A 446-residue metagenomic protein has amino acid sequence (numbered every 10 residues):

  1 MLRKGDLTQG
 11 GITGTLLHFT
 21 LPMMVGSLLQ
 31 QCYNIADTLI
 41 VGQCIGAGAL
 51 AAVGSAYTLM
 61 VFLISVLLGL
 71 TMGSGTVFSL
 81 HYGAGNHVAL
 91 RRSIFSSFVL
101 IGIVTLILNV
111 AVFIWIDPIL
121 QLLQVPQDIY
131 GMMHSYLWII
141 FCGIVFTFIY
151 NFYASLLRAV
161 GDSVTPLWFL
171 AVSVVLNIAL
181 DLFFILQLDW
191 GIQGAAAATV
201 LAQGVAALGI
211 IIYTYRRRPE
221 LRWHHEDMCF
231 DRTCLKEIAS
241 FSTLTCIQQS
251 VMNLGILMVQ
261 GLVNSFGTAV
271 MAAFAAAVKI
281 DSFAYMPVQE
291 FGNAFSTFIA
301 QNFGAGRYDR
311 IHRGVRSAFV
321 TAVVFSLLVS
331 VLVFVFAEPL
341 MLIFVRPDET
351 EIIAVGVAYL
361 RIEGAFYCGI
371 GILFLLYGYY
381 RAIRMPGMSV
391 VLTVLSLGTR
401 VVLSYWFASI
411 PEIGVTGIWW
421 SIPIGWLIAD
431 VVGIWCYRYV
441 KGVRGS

Functional and structural regions predicted by a protein language model:
M1-T20, F78-G143, Q187-T243, I299-F366 (+1 more regions): Short alpha-helical transmembrane segments in multi-pass integral membrane proteins
Q9, T13-C32, A36, L59 (+8 more regions): Residue-level signal for short hydrophobic patches within transmembrane helices of multi-pass membrane transporters
H18-D37, I139, Y150, S173 (+4 more regions): Transmembrane helical elements of multi-pass membrane transporters/channels
M24, L28, C32, A36 (+20 more regions): Generic alpha-helical transmembrane segments of integral inner-membrane proteins, especially permease/transport modules
L28, C32-L50, L120-Q127, F183-W190 (+6 more regions): Helix-terminus/linker motif at the lipid-water interface of multi-pass membrane proteins
A47-T58, L137, A196, T268-F283 (+2 more regions): Small-residue hotspots at the loop-to-helix junctions and early N-terminal turns of transmembrane alpha-helices
L50-V110, T147-P166, A273-A337, I370-R384 (+1 more regions): Small-residue-rich hydrophobic transmembrane alpha-helices
T71, I139-R158, P166-V174, A195-I210 (+4 more regions): Short runs within selected transmembrane alpha-helices of multi-pass transporters and secretion channels
